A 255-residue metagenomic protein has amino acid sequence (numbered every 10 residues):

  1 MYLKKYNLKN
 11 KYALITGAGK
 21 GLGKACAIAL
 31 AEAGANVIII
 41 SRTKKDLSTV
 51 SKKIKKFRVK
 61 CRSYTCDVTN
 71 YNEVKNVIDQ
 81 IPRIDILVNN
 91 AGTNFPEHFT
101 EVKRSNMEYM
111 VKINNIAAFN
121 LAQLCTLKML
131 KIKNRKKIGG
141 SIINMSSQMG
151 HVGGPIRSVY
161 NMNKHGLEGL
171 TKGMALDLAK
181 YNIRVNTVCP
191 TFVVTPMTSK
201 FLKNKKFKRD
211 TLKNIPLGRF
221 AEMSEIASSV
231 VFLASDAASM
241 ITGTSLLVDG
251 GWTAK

Functional and structural regions predicted by a protein language model:
Y2-K4, V152, V231, T242-K255: Short C-terminal tail/terminal secondary-structure segment of NAD(P)H-dependent dehydrogenase/reductase domains
Y12, G19-G21: Conserved glycine-rich cofactor-binding loop
H98-F99, K103-V111, T211: Substrate-binding pocket helix/loop in short-chain dehydrogenase/reductase
A122, N163, T171: Active-site helix of classical SDR
S147: Residue(s) in the substrate-gating loop at a strand-loop-helix junction that position the organic substrate next
A179, R184, I241-G243: Short, small/polar-rich loop/turn modules that mediate ligand/substrate recognition or access, typified
T187, R209-I241, G250: C-terminal helical subdomain
